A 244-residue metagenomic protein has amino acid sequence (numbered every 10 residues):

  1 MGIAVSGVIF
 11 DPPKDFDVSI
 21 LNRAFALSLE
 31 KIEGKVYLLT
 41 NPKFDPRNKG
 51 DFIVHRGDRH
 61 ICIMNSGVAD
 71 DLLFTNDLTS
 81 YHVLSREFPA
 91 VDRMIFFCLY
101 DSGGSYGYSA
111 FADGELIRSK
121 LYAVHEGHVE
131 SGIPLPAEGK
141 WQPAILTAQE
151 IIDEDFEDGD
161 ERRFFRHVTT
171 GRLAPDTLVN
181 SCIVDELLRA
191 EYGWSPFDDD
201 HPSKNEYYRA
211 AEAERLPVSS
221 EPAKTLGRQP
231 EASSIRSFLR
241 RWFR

Functional and structural regions predicted by a protein language model:
M1-K31, W242-R244: Short, extreme N-terminal segment that most often corresponds to the first beta-strand
I3, I9, I20, I32 (+9 more regions): Weak global preference for isoleucine
A4, H60, G107, R240-F243: Broad hydrophobic/π-residue packing in well-ordered secondary structure
V5-V8, V18, V36, V54 (+9 more regions): Extended aliphatic helical segments
P12-V18, D71-L73, D160: Alpha-helix capping and helix-coil boundary motifs
I20, T79-V83, S234, F238: Exposed alpha-helical structural elements
L27-L121: Short, intrinsically disordered low-complexity segments
C98, D113, R118-R244: Long, compositionally biased intrinsically disordered terminal regions
